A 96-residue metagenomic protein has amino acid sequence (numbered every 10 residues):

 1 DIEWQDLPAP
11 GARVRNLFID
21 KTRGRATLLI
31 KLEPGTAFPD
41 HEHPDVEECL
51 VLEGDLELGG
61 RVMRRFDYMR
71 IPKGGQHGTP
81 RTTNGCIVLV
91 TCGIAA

Functional and structural regions predicted by a protein language model:
D1-R23: A short, N-terminal "cap"/entry segment at the start of jelly-roll beta-barrel domains of the cupin/DSBH fold
T22-G24, E33-T36, I94-A96: Short, charged/polar surface micro-motifs in flexible loops or helix N-caps
E33-T36, E42-G59, R65: Glycine- and acidic-residue-biased ligand/ion/polar-headgroup-sensing regions
L58-G78: Short acidic-glycine-tyrosine-enriched beta hairpin
K73-A96: Ligand-binding loop in jelly-roll beta-barrel domains
